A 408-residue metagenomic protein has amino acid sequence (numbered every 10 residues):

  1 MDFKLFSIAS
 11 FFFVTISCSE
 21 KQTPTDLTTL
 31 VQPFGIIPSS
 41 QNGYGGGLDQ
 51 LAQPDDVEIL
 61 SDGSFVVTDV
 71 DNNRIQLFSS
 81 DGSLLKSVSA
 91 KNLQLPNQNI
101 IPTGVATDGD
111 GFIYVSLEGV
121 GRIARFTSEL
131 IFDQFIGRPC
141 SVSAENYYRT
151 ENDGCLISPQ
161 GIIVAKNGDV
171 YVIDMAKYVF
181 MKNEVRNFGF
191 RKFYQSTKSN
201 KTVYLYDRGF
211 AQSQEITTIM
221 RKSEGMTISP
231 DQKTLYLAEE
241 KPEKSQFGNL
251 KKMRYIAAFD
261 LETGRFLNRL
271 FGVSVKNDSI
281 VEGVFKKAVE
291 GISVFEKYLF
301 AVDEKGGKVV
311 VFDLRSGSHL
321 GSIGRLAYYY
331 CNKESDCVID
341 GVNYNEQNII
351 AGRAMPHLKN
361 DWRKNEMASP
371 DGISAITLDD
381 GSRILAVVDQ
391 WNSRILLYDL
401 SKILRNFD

Functional and structural regions predicted by a protein language model:
Q22-Q50, A354-K359: A short helix->beta-strand "capping" segment at the edge of beta-propeller domains
P24-S40, L85-K91, F132-Y147, N200-E215 (+3 more regions): Beta-propeller fold detector
Y44-L60, L93-D108, S141-A165, E215-P230 (+4 more regions): Beta-rich, blade/repeat-based domains predominating in secreted/periplasmic proteins but also intracellular
D62-G63, D110-G111, N167-G168, D231-K233 (+2 more regions): Short coil/turn segments that connect the beta-strands within blades of beta-propeller domains
V67-D71, V115-G119, C155, V172-A176 (+4 more regions): Conserved beta-strand positions in repeat-built beta-propeller and related beta-rich domains
R74-Q76, G121-A124, V179, R186-K192 (+3 more regions): A short loop-to-beta-strand structural motif that recurs across blades of beta-propeller domains
S79-S83, T127-I131, Y194-K198, D260-G264 (+2 more regions): Short loop/turn segments that connect beta-strands within beta-propeller blades
M367-D408: Blade-level signature of beta-propeller repeat domains, shared across WD40, Kelch, NHL, RCC1 and BNR/Asp-box propellers
